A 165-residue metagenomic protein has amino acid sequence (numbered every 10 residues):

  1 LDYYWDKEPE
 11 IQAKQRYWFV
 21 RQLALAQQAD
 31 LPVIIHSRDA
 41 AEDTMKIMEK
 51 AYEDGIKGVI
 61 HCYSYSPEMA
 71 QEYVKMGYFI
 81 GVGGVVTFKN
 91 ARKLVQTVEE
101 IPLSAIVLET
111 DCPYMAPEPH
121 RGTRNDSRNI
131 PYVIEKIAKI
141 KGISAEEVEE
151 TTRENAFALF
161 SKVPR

Functional and structural regions predicted by a protein language model:
L1-M76, Q96, H120-R128, I143-E146 (+1 more regions): Divalent metal-binding pocket/active-site signature
L25, R128-R165: Mid-to-C-terminal alpha-helical segments outside catalytic/metal-binding sites
V33-I35, V59-I60, G81-G83, V107-T110: Active-site neighborhood of phospho(di)ester-bond hydrolases with catalytic His/Asp-centered motifs
S64, G84-F88, C112-P113: Short, acidic/turn-prone active-site loops that include or flank metal/cofactor- and phosphate-binding residues
G77-A91: His/Asp/Glu-enriched short active-site or ligand-binding loop at hydrolase and phosphoryl-transfer sites
R92-L103: Short amphipathic alpha-helices and their capping/turn segments at secondary-structure boundaries
S104-D126: Short acidic/histidine-rich active-site segments
